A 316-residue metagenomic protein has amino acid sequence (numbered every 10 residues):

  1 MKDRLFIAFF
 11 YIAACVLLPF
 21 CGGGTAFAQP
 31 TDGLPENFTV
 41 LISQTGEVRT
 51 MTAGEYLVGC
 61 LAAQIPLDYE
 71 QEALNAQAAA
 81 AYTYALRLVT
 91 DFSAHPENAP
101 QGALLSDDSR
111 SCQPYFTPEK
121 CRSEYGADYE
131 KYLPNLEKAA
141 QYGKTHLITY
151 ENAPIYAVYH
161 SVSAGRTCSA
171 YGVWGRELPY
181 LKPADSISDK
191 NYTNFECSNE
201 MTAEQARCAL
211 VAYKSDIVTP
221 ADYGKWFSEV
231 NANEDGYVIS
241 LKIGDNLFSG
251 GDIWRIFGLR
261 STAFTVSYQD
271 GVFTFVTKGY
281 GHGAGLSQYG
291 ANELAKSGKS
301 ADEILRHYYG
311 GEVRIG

Functional and structural regions predicted by a protein language model:
M1-G316: Conserved, single-site charged/polar hotspot
